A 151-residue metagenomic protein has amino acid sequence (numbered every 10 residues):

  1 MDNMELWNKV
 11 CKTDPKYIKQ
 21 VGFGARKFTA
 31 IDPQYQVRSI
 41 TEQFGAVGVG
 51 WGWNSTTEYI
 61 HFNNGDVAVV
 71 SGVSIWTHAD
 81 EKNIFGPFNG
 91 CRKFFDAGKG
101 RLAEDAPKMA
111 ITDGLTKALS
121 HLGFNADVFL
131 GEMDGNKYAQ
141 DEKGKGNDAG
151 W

Functional and structural regions predicted by a protein language model:
M1-M4, T13, G65, T112 (+1 more regions): Intrinsic disorder/low-complexity signal
M1-V37: N-terminal, Lys/Arg- and Ser/Thr-rich interaction peptides
D2-E5, K137-W151: Interfaces that engage single-stranded nucleic acids at replication/repair/recombination sites
R26, I31, Q36-G144: Positively charged, aromatic-enriched nucleic acid-contacting surfaces
